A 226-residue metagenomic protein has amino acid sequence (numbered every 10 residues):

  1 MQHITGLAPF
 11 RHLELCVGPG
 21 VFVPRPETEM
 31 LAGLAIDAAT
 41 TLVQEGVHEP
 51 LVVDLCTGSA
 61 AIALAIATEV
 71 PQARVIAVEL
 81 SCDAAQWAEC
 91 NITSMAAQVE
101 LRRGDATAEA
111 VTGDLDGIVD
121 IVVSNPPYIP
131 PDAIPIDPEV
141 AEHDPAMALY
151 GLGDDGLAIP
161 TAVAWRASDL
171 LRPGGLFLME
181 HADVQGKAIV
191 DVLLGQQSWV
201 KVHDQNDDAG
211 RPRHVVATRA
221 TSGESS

Functional and structural regions predicted by a protein language model:
M1-P71, V75-W87, R103, V216: SAM-dependent Rossmann-like transferase core, predominantly class I methyltransferases with a strong bias toward
T41-H48, G113-L115, E224-S225: Intrinsically disordered, low-complexity terminal tails and inter-domain linkers enriched for S/T/G/P/D/E
Q72-R74, V78-E224: S-adenosylmethionine
